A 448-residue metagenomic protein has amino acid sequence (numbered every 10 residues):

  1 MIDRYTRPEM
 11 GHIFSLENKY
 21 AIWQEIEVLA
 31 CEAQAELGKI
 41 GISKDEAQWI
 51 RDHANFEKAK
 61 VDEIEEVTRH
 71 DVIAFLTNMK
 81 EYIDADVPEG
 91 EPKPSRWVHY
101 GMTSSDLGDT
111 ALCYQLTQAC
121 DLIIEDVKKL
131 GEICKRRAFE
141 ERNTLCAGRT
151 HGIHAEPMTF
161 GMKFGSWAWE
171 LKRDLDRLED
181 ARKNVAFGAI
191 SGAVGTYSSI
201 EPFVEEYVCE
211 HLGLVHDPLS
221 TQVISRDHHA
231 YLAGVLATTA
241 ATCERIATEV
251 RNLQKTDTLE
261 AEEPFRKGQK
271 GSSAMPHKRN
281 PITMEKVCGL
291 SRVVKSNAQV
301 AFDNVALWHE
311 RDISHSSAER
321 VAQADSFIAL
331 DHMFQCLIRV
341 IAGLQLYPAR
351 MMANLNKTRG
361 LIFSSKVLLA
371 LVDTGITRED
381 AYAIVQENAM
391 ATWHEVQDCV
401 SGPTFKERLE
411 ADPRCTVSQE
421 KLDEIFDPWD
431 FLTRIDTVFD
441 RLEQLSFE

Functional and structural regions predicted by a protein language model:
M1-Y197, E201-Y207, H216, Q269-S272 (+4 more regions): A helix-coil-helix interface module used to build multimeric assemblies and to scaffold catalytic/cofactor sites
G11-S15, K60-D62, Q269-G289, R311-D325 (+4 more regions): Short beta-alpha connecting loops at secondary-structure transitions that line or flank enzyme active sites
E32-A33, Q115-V127, L236-R245, V250 (+1 more regions): Alpha-helical support elements that line or immediately flank enzyme active sites and cofactor-binding pockets
S104, T196, H216-V223, M352 (+3 more regions): A structural signal for small-residue-enriched, beta-sheet-centric alpha/beta enzyme cores and oligomeric scaffold folds
E205-Q222, R226: Active-site-adjacent "gating/activation" loops or surface patches in catalytic cores
S225-E260, K267-A329: A conserved active-site cap/scaffold subdomain adjacent to cofactor or substrate pockets
K267, I384-A391: Active/binding-pocket-proximal capping segment
V293-I376, I384: Long, amphipathic alpha-helical stalk/connector segments used for oligomerization, subunit docking, or mechanical
